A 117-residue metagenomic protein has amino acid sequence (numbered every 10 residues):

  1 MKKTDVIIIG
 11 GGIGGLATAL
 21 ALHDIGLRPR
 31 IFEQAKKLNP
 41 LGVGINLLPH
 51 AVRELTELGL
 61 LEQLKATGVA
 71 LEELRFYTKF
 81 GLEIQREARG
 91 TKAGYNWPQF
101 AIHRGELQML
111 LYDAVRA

Functional and structural regions predicted by a protein language model:
K2-V6, H23, H50-A117: Conserved N-terminal helical subregion
V6-I8, P29: Conserved hydrophobic helix-helix packing surfaces used for dimerization/oligomerization
G11: Conserved alpha/beta-hydrolase "nucleophile elbow" surrounding the catalytic nucleophile
G15-L16: N-terminal Rossmann-fold NAD(P) dinucleotide-binding loop
H23-V43: Glycine-rich FAD pyrophosphate-binding loop
K36-T56: Conserved N-terminal glycine-rich FAD pyrophosphate-binding loop of Rossmann-like flavoproteins
